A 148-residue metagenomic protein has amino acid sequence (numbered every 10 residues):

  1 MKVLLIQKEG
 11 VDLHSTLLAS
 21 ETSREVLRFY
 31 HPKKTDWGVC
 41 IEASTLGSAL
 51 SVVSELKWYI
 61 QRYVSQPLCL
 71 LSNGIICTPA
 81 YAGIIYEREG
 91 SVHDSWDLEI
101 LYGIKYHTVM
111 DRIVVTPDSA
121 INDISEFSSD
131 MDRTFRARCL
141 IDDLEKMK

Functional and structural regions predicted by a protein language model:
M1, W37-V39, R133, A137: Structural beta-strand/beta-sheet cores of well-ordered domains, especially the beta-sheet scaffolds that support
M1-V26, D36: Short, extreme N-terminal segment that most often corresponds to the first beta-strand
I6-K8, E42-S44, H107, T116: A structural detector for beta-sheet-dominated domains
G10-L17, L46-S51, K146-K148: Short, surface-exposed beta-strand/loop "edge" segments at domain boundaries and coil↔beta transitions
R24-K33, E55: Short, compositionally biased low-complexity segments
K34-G74: Short, well-structured hydrophobic secondary-structure segments
L68-D94, L98-I100: Short, structured protein-protein interaction patches enriched in aromatics and acidic/basic residues, typified by
E89-K148: Acidic, proline/glycine-rich low-complexity IDRs
